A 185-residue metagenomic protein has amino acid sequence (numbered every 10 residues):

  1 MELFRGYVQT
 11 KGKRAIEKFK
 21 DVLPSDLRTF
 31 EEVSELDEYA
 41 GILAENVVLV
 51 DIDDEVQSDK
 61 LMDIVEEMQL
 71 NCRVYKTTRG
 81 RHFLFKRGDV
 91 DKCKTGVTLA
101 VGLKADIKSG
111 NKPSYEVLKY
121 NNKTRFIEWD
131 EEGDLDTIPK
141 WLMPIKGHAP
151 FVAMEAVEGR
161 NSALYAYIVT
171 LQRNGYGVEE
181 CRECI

Functional and structural regions predicted by a protein language model:
M1-A149: Conserved phosphate/metal-binding and DNA-contacting active-site motifs used in DNA phosphodiester-bond processing
E55, G80, R87-V90, K140-I185: Modules that initiate DNA replication and primer synthesis
